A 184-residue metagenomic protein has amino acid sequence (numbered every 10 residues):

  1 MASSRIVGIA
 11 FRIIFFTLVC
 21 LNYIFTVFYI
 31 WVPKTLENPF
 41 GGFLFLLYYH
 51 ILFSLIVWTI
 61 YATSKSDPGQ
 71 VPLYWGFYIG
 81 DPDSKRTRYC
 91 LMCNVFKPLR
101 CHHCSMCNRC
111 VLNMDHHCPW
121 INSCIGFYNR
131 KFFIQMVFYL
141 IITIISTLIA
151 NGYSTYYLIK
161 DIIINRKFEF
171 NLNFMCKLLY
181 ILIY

Functional and structural regions predicted by a protein language model:
M1-Y184: Intracellular leaflet-associated regions of eukaryotic membrane-associated proteins
